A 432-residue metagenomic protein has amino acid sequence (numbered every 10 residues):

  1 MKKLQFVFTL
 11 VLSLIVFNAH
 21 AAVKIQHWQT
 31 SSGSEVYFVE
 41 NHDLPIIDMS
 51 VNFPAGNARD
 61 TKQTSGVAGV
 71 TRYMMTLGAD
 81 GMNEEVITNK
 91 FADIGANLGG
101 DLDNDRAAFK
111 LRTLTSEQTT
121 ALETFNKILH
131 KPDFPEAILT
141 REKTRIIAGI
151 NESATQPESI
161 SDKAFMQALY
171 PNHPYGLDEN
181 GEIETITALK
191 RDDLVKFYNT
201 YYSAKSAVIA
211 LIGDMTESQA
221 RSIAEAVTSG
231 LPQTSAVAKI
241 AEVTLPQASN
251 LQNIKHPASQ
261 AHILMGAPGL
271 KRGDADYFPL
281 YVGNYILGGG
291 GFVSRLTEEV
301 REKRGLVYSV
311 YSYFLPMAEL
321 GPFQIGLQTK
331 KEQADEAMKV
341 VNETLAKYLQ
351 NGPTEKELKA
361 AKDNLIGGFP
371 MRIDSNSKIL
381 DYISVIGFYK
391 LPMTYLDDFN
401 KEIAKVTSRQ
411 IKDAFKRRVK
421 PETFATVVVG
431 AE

Functional and structural regions predicted by a protein language model:
M1-Q5: Positively charged n-region of N-terminal signal peptides that target proteins for export
V7-V16: Bacterial N-terminal signal peptides
F17-A21: Sec/Tat signal peptide C-region and signal peptidase I cleavage site
A22-N41: Short N-terminal segments immediately surrounding and downstream of signal-peptide cleavage
V23-I25, S50-R112, G291-L306: M16/MPP (pitrilysin/insulinase) zinc-metallopeptidase core fold and M16-derived inactive scaffolds
N41, S50-N52, A236-V293: His/Glu-based metal-binding/catalytic segments typifying zinc-dependent metallopeptidases
V86-A236, N253, K303-R304, S309-E432: Charge-rich, well-structured scaffold segments of protease-associated domains
